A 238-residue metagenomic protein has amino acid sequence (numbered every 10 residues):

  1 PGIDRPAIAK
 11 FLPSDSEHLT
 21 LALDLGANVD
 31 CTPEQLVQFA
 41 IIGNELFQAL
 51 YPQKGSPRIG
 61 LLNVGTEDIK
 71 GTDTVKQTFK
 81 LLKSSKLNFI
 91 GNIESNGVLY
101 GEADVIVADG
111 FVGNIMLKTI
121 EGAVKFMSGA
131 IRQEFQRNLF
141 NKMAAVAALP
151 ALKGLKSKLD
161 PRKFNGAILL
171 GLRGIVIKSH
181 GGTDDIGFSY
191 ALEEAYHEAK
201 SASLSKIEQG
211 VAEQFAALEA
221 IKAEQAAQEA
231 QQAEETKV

Functional and structural regions predicted by a protein language model:
P1-H18, V105-I106, G110-A220, E224-A227: Glycine-rich phosphate/nucleotide-binding loop
S14-L23, P57: Active-site histidine-anchored catalytic micro-motif
T20-T32: Low-complexity, intrinsically disordered basic tails/loops
L23, N88-I93, A108, G166: General beta-strand structural signal in soluble alpha/beta enzymes
A27-V29, G60-D68, E94-V98, D109-G113 (+2 more regions): Glycine-rich beta-alpha junction loops
V29-S95, D104: Glycine-rich phosphate/diphosphate-binding loop of Rossmann-like nucleotide-binding domains
G101: Structured loop/turn residues at beta-strand edges in well-structured enzyme cores
Q231-V238: Long, low-complexity, intrinsically disordered segments
